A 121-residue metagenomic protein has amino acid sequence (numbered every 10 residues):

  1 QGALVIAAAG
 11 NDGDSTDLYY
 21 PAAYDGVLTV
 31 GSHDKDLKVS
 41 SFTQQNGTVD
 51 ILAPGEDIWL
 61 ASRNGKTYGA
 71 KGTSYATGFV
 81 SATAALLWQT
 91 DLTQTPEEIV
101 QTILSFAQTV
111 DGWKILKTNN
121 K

Functional and structural regions predicted by a protein language model:
Q1-I6, S15-T29, V39-A53, Q101-L104: Mature extracellular/periplasmic domains of secretome proteins
A3, T29, S41, Q89-K121: C-terminal subdomain of the subtilisin-like protease fold in secreted/lumenal serine endopeptidases
D14-S15, D36, P96: Structural motif corresponding to alpha-helix initiation and N-cap regions
S32-Y75: Catalytic-core environment of secreted peptidases
P54, A76-F79, T95, I99-T102: Stable alpha-helical elements in mature extracytoplasmic
D57, T83-L86, T102: Generic recognition of well-ordered alpha-helical segments
Y75-D91: Short, small-residue alpha-helix embedded
